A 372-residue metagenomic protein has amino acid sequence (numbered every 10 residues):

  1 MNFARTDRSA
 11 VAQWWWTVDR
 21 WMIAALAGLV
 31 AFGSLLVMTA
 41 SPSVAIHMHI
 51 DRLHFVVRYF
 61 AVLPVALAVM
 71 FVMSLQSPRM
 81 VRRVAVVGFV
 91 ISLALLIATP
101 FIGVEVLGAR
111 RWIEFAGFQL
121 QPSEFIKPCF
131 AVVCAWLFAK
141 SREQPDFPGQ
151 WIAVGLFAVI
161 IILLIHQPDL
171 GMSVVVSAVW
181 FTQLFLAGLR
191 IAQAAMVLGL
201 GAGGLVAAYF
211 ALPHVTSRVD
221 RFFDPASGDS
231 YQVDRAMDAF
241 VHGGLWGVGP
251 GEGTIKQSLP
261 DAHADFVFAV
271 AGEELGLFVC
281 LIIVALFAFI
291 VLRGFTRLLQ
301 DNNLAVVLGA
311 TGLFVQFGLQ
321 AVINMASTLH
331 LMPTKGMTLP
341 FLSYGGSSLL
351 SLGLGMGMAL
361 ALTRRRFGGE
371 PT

Functional and structural regions predicted by a protein language model:
M1-A4, N324-T372: A juxtamembrane structural motif centered on a specific transmembrane helix
M1-W15: Short, Lys/Arg-rich, polar N-terminal cytosolic tail immediately upstream of the first transmembrane signal-anchor
A4, V215-T216, G247-P250: Short acidic (Asp/Glu) and glycine-rich catalytic loops that position anionic groups and cofactors
W14-A24: N-terminal export and membrane-targeting signals
I23-T39, A45-Q232, A269-S327, L354-M358 (+1 more regions): Hydrophobic alpha-helical transmembrane segments of multi-pass inner membrane proteins, especially in bacterial systems
A116-I126, H166-P168, G244, V248 (+1 more regions): Glycine/serine-rich anion-binding loops at beta->alpha junctions that coordinate negatively charged ligand groups
D169-V174, G247-E252, A262-A264, L277 (+4 more regions): Transmembrane helix boundary and interhelical junction motifs in multipass membrane proteins
P225-F268, L277-V279: TM-adjacent membrane-interface loops and short helices in multi-pass inner/ER membrane proteins
